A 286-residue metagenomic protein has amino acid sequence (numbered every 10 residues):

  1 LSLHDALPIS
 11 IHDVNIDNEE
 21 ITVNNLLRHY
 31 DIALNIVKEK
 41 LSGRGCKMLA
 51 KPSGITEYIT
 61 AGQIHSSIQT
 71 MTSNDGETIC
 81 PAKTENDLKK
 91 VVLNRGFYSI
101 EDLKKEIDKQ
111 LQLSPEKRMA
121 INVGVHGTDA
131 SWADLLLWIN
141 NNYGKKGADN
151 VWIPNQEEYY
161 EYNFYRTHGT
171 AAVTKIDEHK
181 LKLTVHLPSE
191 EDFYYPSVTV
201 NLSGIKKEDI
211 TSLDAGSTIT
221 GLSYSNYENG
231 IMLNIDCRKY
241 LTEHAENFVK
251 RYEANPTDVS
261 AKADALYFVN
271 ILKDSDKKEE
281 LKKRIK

Functional and structural regions predicted by a protein language model:
L1-I59, S66, D75-V92, R118-M119 (+1 more regions): Metal-dependent polysaccharide deacetylase catalytic core of the NodB/CE4 family, i.e., the active-site-bearing domain
L7, E191, T220-H244: C-terminal beta-strand-rich structural cap/linker in extracellular carbohydrate-active enzymes
E19-Y30, W132, N255-D258, K262: Solvent-exposed, acidic/flexible segments
L26-V37, I107-D108, W132-N140, L266: Generic structural signal for well-ordered alpha-helices, preferentially at hydrophobic/aromatic core positions
K38-E39, Q69-E85, A120-T199, K206-S217: C-terminal domain-boundary segment and adjacent tail
R95-L113, D129: A Trp-anchored, charged/polar loop motif used as the substrate-binding/catalytic surface of acyl/ester-handling
E158-G169, C237-F248, K286: Short domain-boundary/entry signatures in modular proteins, especially in secreted/extracellular architectures
Y240-K286: Beta-rich interaction/scaffold domains
